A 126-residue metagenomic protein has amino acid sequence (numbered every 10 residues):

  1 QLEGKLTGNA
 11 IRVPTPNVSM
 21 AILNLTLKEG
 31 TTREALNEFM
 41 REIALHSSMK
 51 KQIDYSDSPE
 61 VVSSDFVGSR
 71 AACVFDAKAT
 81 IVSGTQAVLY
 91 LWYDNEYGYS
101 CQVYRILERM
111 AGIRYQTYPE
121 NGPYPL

Functional and structural regions predicted by a protein language model:
Q1-A87: C-terminal substrate-binding/catalytic lobe of Rossmann-fold NAD(P)-dependent oxidoreductases
V67-L126: NAD(P)-dependent Rossmann-like dehydrogenase/reductase catalytic/cofactor-binding core
